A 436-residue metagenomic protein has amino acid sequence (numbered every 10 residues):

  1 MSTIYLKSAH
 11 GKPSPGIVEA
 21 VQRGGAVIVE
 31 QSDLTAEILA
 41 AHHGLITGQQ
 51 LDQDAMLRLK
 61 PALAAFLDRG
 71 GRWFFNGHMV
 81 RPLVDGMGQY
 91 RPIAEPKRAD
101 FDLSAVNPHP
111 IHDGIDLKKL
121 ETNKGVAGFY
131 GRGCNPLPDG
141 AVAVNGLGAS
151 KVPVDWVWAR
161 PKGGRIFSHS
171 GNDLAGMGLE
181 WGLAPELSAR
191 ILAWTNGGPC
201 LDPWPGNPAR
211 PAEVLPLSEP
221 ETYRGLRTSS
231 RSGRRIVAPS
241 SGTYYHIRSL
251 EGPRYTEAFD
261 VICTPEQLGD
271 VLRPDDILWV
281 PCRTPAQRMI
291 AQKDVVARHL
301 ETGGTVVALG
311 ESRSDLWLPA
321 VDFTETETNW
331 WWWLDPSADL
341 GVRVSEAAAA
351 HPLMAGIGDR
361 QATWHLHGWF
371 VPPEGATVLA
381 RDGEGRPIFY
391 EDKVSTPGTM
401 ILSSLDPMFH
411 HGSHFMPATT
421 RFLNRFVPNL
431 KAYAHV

Functional and structural regions predicted by a protein language model:
S2-M87, G233-V321, H410: Helical hinge/lid and interdomain linker segments adjacent to catalytic or ligand-binding clefts that mediate domain
A9-K12, L34, P96, V106 (+6 more regions): Short coil/turn linker and secondary-structure boundary residues
S14-G24, A99-A184, P199-P211, L215-P220 (+5 more regions): Catalytic beta-strand/loop cores that center a nucleophilic Ser/Cys/Thr and support acyl-enzyme chemistry
Q53-A127, L187, A286-Q361, A418 (+1 more regions): A glycine-rich, often tryptophan-bearing local segment used as a flexible ligand/cofactor-contacting loop or short
L183, I191-A193, G197, F422: Terminal non-domain segments
